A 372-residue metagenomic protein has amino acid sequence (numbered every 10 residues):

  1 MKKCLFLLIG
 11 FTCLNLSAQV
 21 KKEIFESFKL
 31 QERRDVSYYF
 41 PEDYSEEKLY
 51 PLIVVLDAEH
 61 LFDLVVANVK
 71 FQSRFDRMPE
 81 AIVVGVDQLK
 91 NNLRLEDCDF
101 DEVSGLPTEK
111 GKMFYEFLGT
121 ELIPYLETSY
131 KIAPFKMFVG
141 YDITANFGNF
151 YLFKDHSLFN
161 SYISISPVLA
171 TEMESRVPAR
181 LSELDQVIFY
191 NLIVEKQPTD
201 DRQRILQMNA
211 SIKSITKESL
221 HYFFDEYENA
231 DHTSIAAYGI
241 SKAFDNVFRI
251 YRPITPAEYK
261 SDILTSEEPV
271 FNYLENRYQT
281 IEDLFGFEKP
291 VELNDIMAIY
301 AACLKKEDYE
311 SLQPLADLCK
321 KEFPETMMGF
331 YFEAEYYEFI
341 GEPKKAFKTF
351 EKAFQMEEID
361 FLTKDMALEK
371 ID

Functional and structural regions predicted by a protein language model:
M1-K21: Bacterial Sec-dependent N-terminal signal peptides
Q19-I340, F347-D372: Non-catalytic cap/lid and distal C-terminal segments of serine-dependent acyl enzymes
